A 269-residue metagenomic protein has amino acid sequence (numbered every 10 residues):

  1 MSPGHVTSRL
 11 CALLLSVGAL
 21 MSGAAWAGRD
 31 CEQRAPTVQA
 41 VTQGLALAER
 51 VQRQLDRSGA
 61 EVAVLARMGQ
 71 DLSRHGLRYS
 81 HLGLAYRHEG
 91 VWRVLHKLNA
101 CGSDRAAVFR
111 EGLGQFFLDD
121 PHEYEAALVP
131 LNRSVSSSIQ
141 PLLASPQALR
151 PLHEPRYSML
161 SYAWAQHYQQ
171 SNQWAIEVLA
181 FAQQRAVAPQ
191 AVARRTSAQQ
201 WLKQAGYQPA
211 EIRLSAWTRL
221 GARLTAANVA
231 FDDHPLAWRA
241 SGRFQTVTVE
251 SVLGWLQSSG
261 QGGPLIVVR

Functional and structural regions predicted by a protein language model:
S2-L13: Bacterial N-terminal signal peptides that target proteins for export
S22-A24: N-terminal signal peptide c-region/cleavage motif recognized by signal peptidases
W26-H88, G260-R269: N-terminal accessory segments that precede or flank the first globular/catalytic domain
V41-G44, L72-Y79, V91, A106 (+4 more regions): Solvent-exposed, acidic/flexible segments
R57-S58, Y86-V91, F181-Q190: Secondary-structure boundary elements
A63, R67-S134, S161: Glycine-rich catalytic cores of cysteine/serine-nucleophile enzymes that process amide/ester linkages in cell-envelope
H122-Y168, N172: A substrate-binding/cap region within the structured catalytic cores of diverse enzymes
R150-R269: Activation targets extended, charge/polar-rich intrinsically disordered C-terminal tails
